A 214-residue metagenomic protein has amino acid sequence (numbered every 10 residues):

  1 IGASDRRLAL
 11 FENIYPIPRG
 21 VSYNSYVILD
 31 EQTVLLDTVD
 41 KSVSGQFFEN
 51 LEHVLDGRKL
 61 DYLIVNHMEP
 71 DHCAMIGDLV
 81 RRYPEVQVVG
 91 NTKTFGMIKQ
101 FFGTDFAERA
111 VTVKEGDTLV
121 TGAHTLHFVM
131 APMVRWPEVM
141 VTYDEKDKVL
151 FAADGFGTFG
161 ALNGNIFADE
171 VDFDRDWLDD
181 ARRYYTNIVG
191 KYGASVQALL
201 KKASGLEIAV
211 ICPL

Functional and structural regions predicted by a protein language model:
I1-Q32: Zn-dependent metallo-beta-lactamase
L8, M68-C73, F95-I98, R135-W136 (+1 more regions): Active-site environment of divalent metal-dependent phosphoester hydrolases
P18-V21, D40-G45: A structural motif shared across PLP-dependent enzymes of the aminotransferase-like
I28-E31, T121-G122, D144-K146: Active-site beta-strand termini and strand-to-loop segments that position acidic
E31, S42-V89: Active-site metal-binding motif and surrounding structural segment of the metallo-beta-lactamase
L36-T38, L60-M68, V88-N91, L150-D154 (+1 more regions): Active-site neighborhood of phospho(di)ester-bond hydrolases with catalytic His/Asp-centered motifs
V89-V139, S195-A198: Metallo-beta-lactamase
T125-L214: Metallo-beta-lactamase
